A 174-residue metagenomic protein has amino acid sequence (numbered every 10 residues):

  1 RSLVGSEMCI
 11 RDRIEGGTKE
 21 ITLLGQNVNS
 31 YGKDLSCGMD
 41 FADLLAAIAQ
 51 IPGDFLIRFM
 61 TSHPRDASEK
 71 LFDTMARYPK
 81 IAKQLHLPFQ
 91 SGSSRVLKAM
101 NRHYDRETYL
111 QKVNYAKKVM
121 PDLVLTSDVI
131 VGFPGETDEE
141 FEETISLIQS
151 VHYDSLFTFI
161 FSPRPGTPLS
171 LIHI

Functional and structural regions predicted by a protein language model:
R1-G5, C9-I10, I172-H173: Single conserved hydrophobic/aromatic residue that forms the stacking wall/gate of nucleotide- or nucleobase-binding
E15-D138, Q149: Conserved SAM/AdoMet-binding glycine-rich loop
T137-I172: Structured C-terminal cores of nucleic-acid metabolism proteins
